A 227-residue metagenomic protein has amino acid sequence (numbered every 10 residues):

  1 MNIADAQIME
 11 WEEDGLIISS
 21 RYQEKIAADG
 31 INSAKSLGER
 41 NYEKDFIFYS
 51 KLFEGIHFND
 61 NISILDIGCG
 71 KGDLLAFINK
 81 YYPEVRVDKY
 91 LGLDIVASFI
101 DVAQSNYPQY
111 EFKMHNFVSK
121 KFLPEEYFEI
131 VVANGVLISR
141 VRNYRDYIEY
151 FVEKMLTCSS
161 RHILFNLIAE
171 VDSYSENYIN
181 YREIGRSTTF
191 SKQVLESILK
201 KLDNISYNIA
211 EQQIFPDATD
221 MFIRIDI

Functional and structural regions predicted by a protein language model:
M1-S33: N-terminal, positively charged/glycine-rich alpha-helical extensions of SAM-dependent methyltransferases
E43-D60, F77: Conserved alpha-helix/loop element of class I SAM-dependent methyltransferases that forms part of the SAM/SAH-binding
L65, K71-E111, S119: Class I SAM-dependent methyltransferase SAM/SAH-binding core
S119-E125: Short conserved loop adjoining the S-adenosyl-L-methionine
V132: A conserved beta-strand element that flanks and buttresses the S-adenosyl-L-methionine
R140-V152: A short, conserved alpha-helix within the catalytic core of class I
S159-I168: Conserved beta-strand signature within the Rossmann-like core of class I S-adenosyl-L-methionine
R186-D203: Short alpha-helix
